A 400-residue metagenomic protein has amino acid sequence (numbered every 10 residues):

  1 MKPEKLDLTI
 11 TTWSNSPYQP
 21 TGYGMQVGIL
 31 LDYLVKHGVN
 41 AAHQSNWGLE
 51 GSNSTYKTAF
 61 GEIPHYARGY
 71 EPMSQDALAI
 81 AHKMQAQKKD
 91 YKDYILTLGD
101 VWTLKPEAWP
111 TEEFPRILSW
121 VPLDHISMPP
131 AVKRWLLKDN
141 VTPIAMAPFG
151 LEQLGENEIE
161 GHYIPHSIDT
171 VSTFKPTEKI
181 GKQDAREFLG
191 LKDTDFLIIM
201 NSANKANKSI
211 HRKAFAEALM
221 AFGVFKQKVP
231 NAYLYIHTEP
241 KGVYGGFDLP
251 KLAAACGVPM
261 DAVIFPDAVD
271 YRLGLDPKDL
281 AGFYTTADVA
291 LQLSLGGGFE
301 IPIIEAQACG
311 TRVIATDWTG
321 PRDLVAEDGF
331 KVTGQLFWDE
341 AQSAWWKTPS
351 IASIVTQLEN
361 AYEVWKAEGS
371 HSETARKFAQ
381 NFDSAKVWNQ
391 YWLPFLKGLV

Functional and structural regions predicted by a protein language model:
T11-T12, K192-K213, L219-F222, Y235-I236: Conserved donor-binding/catalytic core segment of Leloir-type glycosyltransferases
N53-T142, P148-E152: Extended catalytic core of nucleotide-activated donor transferases of GT-like folds
D139-I180: Donor nucleotide-sugar binding/catalytic pocket of nucleotide-sugar-dependent glycosyltransferases
G246-G282: Nucleotide-activated donor-binding/catalytic signature segment of Leloir-type glycosyltransferases, i.e., the conserved
L295: Aromatic "clamp/platform" in nucleotide-sugar-dependent glycosyltransferases that forms part of the donor/acceptor
I303, R312-A315, F330: Short hydrophobic beta-strand element within catalytic cores of glycosyltransferases and related nucleotide-activated
R322-N360: Change "using UDP/GDP/dTDP sugars" to "using nucleotide sugars
P349-S353, W365-L396: A charged, aromatic-enriched C-terminal amphipathic alpha-helix characteristic of glycosyltransferases across folds
